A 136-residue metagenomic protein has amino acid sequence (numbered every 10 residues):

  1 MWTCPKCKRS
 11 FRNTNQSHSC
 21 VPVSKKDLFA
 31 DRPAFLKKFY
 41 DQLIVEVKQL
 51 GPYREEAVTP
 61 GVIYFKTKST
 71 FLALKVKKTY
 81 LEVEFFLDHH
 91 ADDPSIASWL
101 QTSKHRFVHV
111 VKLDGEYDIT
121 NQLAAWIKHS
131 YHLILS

Functional and structural regions predicted by a protein language model:
M1-S136: Charge-dense, helix-prone N-terminal extensions
